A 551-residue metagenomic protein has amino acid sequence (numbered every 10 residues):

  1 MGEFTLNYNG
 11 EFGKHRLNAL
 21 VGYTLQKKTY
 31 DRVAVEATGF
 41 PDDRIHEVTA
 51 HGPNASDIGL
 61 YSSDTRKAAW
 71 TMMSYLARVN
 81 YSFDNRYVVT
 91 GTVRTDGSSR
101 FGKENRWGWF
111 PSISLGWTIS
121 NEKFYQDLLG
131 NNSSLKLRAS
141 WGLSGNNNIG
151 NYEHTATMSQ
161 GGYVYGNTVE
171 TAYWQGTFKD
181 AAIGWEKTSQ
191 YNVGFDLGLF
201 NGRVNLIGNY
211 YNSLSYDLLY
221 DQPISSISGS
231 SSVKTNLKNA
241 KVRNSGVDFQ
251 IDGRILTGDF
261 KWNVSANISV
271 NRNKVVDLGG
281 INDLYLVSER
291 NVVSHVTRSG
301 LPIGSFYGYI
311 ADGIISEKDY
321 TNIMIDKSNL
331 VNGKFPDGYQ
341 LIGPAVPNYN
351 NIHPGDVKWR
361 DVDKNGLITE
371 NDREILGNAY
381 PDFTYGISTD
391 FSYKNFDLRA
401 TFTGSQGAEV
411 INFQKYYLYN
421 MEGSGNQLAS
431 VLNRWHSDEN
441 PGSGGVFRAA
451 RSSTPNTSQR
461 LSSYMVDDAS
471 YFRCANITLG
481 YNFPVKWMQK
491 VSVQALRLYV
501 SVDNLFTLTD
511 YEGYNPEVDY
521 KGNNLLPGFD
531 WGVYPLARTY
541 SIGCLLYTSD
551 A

Functional and structural regions predicted by a protein language model:
M1, D31-S62, E153-F178, I227-K234 (+4 more regions): Surface-exposed loop/turn segments flanking beta-strands in extracellular/periplasmic regions
M1-F12, R16, W70-G102, R106-N121 (+7 more regions): Surface-exposed extracellular loop regions of Gram-negative outer-membrane beta-barrel proteins
M1-R86, W141, F178, R373-I375 (+2 more regions): Outer-membrane beta-barrel transmembrane domain signature of Gram-negative proteins, especially the mid-to-C-terminal
Y23-T29, D64, V93-S99, I119-N121 (+9 more regions): Transmembrane beta-strands of outer-membrane beta-barrel pores
A34-E36, P41, L256-G377, D503: Conserved small-residue
P53-S74, V164-N205, K234-T257, G300-Y307 (+3 more regions): Outer-membrane beta-barrel signature, preferentially recognizing the C-terminal barrel domain of Gram-negative
S98, N351-P354, S405-D503, D519: Extracytoplasmic gating/loop element in the C-terminal half of outer-membrane beta-barrel translocons and assembly
Y547-A551: Conserved small/polar residues in nucleotide/adenosyl-binding loops
